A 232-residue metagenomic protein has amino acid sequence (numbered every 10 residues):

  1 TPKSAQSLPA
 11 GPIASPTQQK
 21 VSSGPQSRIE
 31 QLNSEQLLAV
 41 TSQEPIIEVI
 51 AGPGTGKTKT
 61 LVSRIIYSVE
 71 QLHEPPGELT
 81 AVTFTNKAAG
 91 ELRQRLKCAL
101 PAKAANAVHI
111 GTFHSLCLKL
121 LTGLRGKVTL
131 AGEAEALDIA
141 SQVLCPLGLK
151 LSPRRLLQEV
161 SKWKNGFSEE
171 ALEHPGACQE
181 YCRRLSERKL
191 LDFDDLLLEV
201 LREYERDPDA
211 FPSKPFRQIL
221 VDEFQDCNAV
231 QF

Functional and structural regions predicted by a protein language model:
T1-S27: Helicase-associated low-complexity/disordered flanking segments
P12, S68-Q218: A basic/glycine-biased coupling hinge at the interface between accessory DNA-binding modules
Q19-I50, V200: Conserved pre-motif I regulatory segment
E30-E35, L151, N228-A229: Short helix-coil-helix linker/hinge
E44-R64: Walker A/P-loop
T58-Y67, L92-R93, F232: Motif I (Walker A/P-loop) of helicase-class P-loop NTPases
K214-V230: SF2 helicase catalytic motif II
